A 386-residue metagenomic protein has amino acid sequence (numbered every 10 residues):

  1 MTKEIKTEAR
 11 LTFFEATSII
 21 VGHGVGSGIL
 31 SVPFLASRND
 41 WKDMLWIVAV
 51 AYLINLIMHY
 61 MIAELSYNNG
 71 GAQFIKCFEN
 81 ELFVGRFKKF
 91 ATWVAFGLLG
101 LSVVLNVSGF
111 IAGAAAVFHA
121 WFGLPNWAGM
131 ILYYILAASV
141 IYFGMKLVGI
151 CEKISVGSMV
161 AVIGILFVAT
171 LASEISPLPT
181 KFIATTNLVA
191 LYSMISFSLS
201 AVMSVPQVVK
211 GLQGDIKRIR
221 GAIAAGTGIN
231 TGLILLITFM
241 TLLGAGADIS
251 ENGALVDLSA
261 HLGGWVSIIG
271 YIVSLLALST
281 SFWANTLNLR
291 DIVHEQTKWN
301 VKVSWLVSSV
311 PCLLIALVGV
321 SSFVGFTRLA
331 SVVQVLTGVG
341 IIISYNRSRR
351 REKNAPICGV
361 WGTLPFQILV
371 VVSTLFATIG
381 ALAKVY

Functional and structural regions predicted by a protein language model:
M1-F34, N39, L56, Y60 (+2 more regions): Membrane-interface "cap" regions at the ends of multi-pass membrane proteins
T2, K76-R86, F110-M130, K210-D215 (+2 more regions): Helix-loop-helix connectors at the membrane interface of multi-pass transporters/channels
T2-R10, E15, D40, M44-V48 (+5 more regions): Transmembrane-helix boundary/entry motifs in multi-pass membrane transporters
K3-T7, W127-L132, L136, K146 (+1 more regions): Helix-loop-helix junctions that connect adjacent transmembrane segments in multi-pass membrane transporters
T17-H23, T92-G100, A120-G144, M159-F167 (+3 more regions): Transmembrane alpha-helical segments of multi-pass small-molecule transport proteins
F34-D40, A112-N126, K146-S155, A254-L278 (+2 more regions): Transmembrane helix-loop boundary segments of multi-pass membrane transporters
W127-L132, A225-N252, L275-W283, V293-V324 (+1 more regions): Loop-to-transmembrane helix boundary motifs in multi-pass membrane proteins
V162-L166, L276-N285, W305-P311, A330-A355 (+1 more regions): Hydrophobic alpha-helical segments of multi-pass membrane transport proteins
